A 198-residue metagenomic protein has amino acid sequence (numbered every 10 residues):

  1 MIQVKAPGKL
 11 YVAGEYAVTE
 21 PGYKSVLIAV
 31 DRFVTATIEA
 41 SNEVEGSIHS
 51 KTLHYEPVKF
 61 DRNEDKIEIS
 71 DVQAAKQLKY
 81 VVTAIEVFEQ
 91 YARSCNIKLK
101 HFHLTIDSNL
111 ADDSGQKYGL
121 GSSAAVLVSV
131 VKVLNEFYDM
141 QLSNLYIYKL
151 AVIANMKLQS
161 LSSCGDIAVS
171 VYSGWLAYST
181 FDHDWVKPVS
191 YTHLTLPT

Functional and structural regions predicted by a protein language model:
M1-Y118, K132-E136, M140-L142, S173: ATP-binding N-lobe of GHMP and related small-molecule kinases
E15, D166, T198: Acidic active-site catalytic centers that drive phospho-/nucleotidyl reactions and related ester hydrolyses
S123: Short, conserved phosphate/pyrophosphate- and ester-handling motifs at nucleotide-, phospho-/glycolipid
S129: Active-site signature of alpha/beta-hydrolase-fold catalytic machinery across serine- and Asp/Cys-nucleophile hydrolases
L142-K187: Alpha/beta catalytic cores of group-transfer enzymes, especially the acyltransferase/condensing modules of polyketide
T192-T198: Conserved small/polar residues in nucleotide/adenosyl-binding loops
